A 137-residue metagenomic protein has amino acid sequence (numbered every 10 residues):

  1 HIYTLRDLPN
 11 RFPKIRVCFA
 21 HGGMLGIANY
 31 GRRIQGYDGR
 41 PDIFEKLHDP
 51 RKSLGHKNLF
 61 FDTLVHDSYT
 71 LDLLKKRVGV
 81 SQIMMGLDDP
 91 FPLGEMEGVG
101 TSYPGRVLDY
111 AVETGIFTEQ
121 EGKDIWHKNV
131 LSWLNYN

Functional and structural regions predicted by a protein language model:
H1-M84: Catalytic pocket-lining loop regions of alpha/beta-barrel enzymes, especially the amidohydrolase/enolase/GH5 lineages
I15, L25, F61, S68-M84 (+1 more regions): Mid-to-C-terminal alpha-helical segments outside catalytic/metal-binding sites
